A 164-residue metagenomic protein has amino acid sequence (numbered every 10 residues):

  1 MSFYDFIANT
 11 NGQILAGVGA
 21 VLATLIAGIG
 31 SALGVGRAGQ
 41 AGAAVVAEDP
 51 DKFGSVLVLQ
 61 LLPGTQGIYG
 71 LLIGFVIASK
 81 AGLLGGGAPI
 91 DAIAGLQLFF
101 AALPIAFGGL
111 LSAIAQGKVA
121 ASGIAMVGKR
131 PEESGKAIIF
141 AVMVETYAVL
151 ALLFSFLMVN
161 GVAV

Functional and structural regions predicted by a protein language model:
M1-V164: Hydrophobic, small-residue-rich transmembrane alpha-helices and their short perimembrane loops in multi-pass membrane
